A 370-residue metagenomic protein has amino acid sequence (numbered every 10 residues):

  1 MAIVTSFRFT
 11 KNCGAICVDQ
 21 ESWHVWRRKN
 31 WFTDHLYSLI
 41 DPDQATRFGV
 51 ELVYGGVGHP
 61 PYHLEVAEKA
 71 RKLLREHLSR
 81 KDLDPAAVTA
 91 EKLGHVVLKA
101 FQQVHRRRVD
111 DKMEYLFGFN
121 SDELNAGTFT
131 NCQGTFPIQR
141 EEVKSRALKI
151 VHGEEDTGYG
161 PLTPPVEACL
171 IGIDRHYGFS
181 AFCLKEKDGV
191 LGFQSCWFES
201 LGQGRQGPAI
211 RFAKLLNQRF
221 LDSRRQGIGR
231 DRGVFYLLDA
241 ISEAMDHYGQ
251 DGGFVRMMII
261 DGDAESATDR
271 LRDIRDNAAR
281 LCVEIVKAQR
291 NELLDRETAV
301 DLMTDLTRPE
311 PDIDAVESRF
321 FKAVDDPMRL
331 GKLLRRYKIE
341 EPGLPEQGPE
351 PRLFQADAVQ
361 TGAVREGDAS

Functional and structural regions predicted by a protein language model:
M1-E154, G189-F235, D276-S370: Conserved short S/T/G-enriched processing/targeting/catalytic segments and their helical context
A2-R8, C13-C17, L162-D174, G178-F182 (+2 more regions): Short beta-strand scaffold segments in enzyme catalytic cores
A45, Y159-P161, Y248: Sterically constrained small-residue positions within well-ordered secondary structures of folded domains
V151-G202: A mid-sequence, solvent-exposed acidic-amphipathic segment
G227-V234, E243-I260: Flexible, glycine/charged-enriched surface loops at secondary-structure junctions
G233, D269-R270: Extended charged low-complexity segments that act as oligomerization/scaffolding linkers
S242, D263-S266: Short Gly/Pro-enriched loop/turn and capping motifs at secondary-structure junctions
